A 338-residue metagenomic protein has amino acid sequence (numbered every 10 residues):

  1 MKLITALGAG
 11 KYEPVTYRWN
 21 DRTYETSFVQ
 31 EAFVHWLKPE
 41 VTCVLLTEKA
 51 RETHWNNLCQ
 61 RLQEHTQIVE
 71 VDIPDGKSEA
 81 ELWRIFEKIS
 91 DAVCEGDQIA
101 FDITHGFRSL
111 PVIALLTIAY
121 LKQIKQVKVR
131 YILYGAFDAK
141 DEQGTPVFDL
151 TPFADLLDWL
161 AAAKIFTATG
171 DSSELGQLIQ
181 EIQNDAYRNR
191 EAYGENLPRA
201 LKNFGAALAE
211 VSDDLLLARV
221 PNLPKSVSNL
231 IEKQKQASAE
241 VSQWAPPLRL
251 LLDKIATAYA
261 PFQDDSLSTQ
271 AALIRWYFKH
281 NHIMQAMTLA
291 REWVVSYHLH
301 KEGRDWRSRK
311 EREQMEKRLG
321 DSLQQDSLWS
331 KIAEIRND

Functional and structural regions predicted by a protein language model:
M1-Q98, A119-D338: Long, low-complexity, Lys/Arg-enriched
I99-L116, K331: Elongated alpha-helical scaffolds
